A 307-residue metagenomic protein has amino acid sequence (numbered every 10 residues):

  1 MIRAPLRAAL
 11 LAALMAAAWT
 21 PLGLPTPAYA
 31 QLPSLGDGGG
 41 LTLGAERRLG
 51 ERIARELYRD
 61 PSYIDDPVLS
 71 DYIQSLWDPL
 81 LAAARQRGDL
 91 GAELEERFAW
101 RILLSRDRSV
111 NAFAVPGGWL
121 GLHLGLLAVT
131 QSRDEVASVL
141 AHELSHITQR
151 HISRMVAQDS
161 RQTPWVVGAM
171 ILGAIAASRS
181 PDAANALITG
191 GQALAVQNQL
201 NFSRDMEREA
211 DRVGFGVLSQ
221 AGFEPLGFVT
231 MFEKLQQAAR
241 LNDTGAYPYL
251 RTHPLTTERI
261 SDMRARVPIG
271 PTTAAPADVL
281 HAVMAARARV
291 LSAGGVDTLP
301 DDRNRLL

Functional and structural regions predicted by a protein language model:
I2-A4, A13-F113, A195-V196, A238-R240: Hydrophobic or amphipathic, alpha-helical segments that drive membrane association/targeting
G36-G40, E51, Y63, D71 (+3 more regions): Extracytoplasmic and endomembrane cell-envelope/extracellular-matrix remodeling and assembly machinery
I53, L140-I152, V213: Active-site His/Glu-centered metal-binding helix of metallohydrolases
D78-P79, S105-S109, G117-W119, G125-L127 (+4 more regions): Solvent-exposed coil/turn segments that connect beta secondary-structure elements in extracytoplasmic/periplasmic
G121-S138: Short pre-active-site segment immediately N-terminal to the catalytic Zn-binding motif
D134, L144-R161, R179: Catalytic Zn2+-binding segment of zinc metalloproteases
V156-G168, A183-L187, G222-F232: Acidic/histidine metal-binding catalytic segments
P164-R179, A186-A195: Membrane-active amphipathic alpha-helices enriched in small hydrophobic residues
